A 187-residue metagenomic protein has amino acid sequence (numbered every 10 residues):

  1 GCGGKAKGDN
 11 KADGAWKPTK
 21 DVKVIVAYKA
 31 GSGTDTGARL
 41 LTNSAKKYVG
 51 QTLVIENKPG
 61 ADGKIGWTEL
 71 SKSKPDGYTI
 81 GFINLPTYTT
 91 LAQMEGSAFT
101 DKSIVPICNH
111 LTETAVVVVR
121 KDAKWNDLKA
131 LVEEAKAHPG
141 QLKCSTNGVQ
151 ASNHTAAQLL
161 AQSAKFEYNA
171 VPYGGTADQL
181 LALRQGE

Functional and structural regions predicted by a protein language model:
G1-D21: Short, low-complexity disordered leader/linker segments with a strong preference for bacterial N-terminal type II
W16, V24-A38, P59-D62, S145-S152: Extracytoplasmic "Venus flytrap"
T19, T34-G50, H154-Q162: Short, polar/charged alpha-helical segment
T19-K29, L53-E56, T79-F82, V105 (+2 more regions): Short, well-ordered beta-strand elements
K64-W67, Q179-L180: Short, hydrophobic alpha-helical packing/hinge segments within bilobed ligand-binding/sensory domains
K72-Y78, A92-D178, Q185: Hinge/capping helix and adjacent helix->loop/strand transition within the periplasmic-binding protein
G81-T87, G175-T176: Beta->alpha turn/N-cap motifs
